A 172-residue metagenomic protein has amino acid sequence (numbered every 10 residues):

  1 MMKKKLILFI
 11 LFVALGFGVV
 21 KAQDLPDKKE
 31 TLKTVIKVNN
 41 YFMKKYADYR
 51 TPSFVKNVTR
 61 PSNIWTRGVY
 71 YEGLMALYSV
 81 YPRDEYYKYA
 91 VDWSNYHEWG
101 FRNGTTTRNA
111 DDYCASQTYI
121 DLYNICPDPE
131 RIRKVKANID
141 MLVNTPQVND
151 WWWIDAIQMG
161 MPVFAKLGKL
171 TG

Functional and structural regions predicted by a protein language model:
M1-D24: Bacterial Sec-dependent N-terminal signal peptides
Q23-W93, I125-A137: Low-complexity, Ser/Thr/Pro/Gly-enriched N-terminal "stalk/linker" regions
N40-M43, F54-V58, V148, P162-T171: Active-site lining segments of carbohydrate-active enzymes
K45-D48, Y96-N103, M141, T145 (+1 more regions): Residue position in alpha-helical solenoids
R60, R102-T106, V148-D150: Flexible helix-coil transition and linker loops at the boundaries of alpha-helical arrays
S62-Y78, R108-N124, W153-K169: Well-ordered alpha-helical segments within folded domains of soluble proteins
Y81-I120: Mid-chain, structured segments of secreted extracytoplasmic proteins
P129-P162: Asp-box/WD-like beta-propeller blade repeats and closely related beta-sheet repeat scaffolds
